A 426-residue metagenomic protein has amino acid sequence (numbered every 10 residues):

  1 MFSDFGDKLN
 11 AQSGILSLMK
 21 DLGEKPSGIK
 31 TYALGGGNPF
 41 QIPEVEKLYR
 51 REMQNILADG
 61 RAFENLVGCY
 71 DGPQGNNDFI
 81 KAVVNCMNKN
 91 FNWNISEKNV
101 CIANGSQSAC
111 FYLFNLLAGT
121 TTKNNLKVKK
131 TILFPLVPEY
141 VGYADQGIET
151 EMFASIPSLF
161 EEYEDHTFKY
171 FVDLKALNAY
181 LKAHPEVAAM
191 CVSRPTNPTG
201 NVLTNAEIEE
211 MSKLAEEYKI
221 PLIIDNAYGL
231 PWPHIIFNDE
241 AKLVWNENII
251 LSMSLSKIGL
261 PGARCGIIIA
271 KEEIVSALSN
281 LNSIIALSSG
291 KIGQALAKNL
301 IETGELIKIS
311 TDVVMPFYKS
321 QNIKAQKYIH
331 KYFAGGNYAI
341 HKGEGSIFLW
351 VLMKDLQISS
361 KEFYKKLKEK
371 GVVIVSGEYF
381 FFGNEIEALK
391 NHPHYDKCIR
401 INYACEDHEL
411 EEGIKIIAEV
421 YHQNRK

Functional and structural regions predicted by a protein language model:
F2, D7-G105, T150, P157-E161 (+4 more regions): N-terminal small-domain helix-loop-helix segment of the aminotransferase-like
L34, V83, V100, L133 (+9 more regions): Generic structural signal for small/hydrophobic residues in well-ordered secondary structure, especially within
G37-Q41, Q107-S108, E139-G142, P195-P198 (+11 more regions): Short, solvent-exposed loop/turn segments at secondary-structure junctions
N65-Y218, I223-N246, I250: Conserved core of the PLP fold type I
N77, K81, N85, K89 (+7 more regions): PLP-dependent enzyme catalytic core of the Aspartate aminotransferase-like
L230, E240-N280, S288-I292, L410-I414: Active-site PLP attachment segment
V275-A277, A295-F317, K331-Y332: Amphipathic alpha-helix from the class-I
D312-Q326, N337-M353: Conserved glycine-rich beta-strand-loop-beta hairpin in the small C-terminal domain of fold type I
